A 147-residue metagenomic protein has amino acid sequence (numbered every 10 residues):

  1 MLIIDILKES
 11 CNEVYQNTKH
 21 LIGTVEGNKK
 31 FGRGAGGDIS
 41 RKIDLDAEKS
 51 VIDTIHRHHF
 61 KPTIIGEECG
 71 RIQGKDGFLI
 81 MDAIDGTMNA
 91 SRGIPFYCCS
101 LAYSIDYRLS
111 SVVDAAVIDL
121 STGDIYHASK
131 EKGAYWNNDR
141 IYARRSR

Functional and structural regions predicted by a protein language model:
M1-I84: N-terminal subdomain of lithium-sensitive/metallo-dependent phosphomonoesterases centered on the IMPase/IPPase/PAP
G37-D38, I94, A134: Gly/Ser/Thr-rich helix-start
I43, A47, G93, S146: Short, contiguous, pocket-lining structural segments that sit at or immediately flank catalytic/ligand-binding sites
D53, S91-I94, A128: Hydrophobic alpha-helical membrane-insertion segments
Q73, M88-S91, I125: Conserved protein kinase catalytic core
F78-V117: Glycine-rich active-site/cofactor-binding loop and its immediate structural neighborhood
A102-R147: Acidic beta-strand-loop-alpha-helix segment within the catalytic core of divalent metal-dependent phosphate-processing
